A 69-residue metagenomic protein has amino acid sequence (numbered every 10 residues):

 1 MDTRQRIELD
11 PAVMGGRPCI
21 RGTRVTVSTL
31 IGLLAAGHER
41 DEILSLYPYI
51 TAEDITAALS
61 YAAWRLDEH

Functional and structural regions predicted by a protein language model:
M1-R17: Basic, low-complexity segments
P11-A12, P18, S28, L33: Short glycine- and Lys/Arg-enriched binding-loop motifs that mark or flank ligand-binding interfaces
V25-H69: Long, charge-rich, low-complexity alpha-helical segments
